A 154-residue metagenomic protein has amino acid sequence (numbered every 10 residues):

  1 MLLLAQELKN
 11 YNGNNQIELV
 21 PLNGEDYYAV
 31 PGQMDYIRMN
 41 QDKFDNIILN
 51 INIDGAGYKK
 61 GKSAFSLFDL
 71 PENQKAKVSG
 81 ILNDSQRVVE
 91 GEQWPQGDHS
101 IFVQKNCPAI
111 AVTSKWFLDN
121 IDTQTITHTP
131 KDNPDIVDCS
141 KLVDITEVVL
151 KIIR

Functional and structural regions predicted by a protein language model:
L2-K77, G91, H99: Acidic/histidine-rich catalytic neighborhood of metal-dependent amide-processing enzymes
K59-R154: Active-site-adjacent substrate-binding region of metalloamidase/peptidase-like peptide-processing proteins
